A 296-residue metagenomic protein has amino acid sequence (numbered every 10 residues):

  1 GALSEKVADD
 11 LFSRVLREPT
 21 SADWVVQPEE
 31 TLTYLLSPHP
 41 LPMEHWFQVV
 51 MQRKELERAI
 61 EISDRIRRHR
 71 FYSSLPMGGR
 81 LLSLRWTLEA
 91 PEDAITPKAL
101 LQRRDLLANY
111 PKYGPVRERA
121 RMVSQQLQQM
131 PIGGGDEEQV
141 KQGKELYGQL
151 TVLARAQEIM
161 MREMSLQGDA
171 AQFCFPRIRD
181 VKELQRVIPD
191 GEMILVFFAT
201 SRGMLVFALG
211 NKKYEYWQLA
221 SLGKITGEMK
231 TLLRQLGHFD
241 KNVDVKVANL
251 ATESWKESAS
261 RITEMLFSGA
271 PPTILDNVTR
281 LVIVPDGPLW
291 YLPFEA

Functional and structural regions predicted by a protein language model:
A2-A296: Amphipathic alpha-helical protein-protein interaction segments
